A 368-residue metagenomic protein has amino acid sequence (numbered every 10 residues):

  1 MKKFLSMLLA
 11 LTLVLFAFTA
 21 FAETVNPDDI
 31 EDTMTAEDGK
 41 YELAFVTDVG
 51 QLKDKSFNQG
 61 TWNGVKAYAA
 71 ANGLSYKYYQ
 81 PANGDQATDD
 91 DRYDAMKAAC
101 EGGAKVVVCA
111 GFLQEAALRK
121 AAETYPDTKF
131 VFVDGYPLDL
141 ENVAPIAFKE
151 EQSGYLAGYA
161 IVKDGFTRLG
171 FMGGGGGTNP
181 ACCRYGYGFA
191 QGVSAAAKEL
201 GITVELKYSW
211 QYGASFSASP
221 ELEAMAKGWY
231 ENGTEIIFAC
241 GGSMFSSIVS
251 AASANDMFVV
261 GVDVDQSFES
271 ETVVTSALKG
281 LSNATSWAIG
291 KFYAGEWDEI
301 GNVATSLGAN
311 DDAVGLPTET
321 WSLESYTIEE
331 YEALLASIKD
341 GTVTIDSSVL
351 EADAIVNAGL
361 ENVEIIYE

Functional and structural regions predicted by a protein language model:
M1-K2, Y326: Hydrophobic alpha-helical segments, principally membrane-spanning helices and signal/leader peptides
K3-A22: Sec-dependent N-terminal signal peptides of Gram-positive bacterial secreted proteins and lipoproteins
A22-E368: A residue-level marker of the well-folded mature domains of exported/periplasmic proteins
